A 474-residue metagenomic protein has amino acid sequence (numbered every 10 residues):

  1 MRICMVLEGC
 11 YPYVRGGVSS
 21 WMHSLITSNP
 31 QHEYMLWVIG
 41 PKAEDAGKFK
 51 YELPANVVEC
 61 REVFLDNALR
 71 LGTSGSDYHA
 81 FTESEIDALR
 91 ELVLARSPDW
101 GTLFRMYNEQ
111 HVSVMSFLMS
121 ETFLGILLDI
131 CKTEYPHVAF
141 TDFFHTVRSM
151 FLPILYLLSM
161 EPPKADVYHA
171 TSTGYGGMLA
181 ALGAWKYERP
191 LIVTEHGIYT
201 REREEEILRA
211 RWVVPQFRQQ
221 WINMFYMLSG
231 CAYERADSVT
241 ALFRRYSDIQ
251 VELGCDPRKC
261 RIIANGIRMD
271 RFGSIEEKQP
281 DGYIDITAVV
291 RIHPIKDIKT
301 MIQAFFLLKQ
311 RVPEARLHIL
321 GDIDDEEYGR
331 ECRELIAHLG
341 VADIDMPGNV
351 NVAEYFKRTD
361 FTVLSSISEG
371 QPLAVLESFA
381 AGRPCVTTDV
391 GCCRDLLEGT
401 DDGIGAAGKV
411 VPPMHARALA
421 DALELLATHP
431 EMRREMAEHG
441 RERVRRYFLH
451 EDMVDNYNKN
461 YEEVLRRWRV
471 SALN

Functional and structural regions predicted by a protein language model:
A184, A418, L425, M432-Y447 (+1 more regions): A short, well-ordered alpha-helix in the C-terminal region of glycosyltransferases
G230-E234, G348-T359, A380, D421: Short acidic alpha-helix that forms the nucleotide-activated donor recognition element in Leloir-type transferases
R245, G266: Carbohydrate-associated surface elements
E276-L307, H318: Conserved donor-binding/catalytic core segment of Leloir-type glycosyltransferases
H318, G329-N349: Nucleotide-activated donor-binding/catalytic signature segment of Leloir-type glycosyltransferases, i.e., the conserved
I367: Aromatic "clamp/platform" in nucleotide-sugar-dependent glycosyltransferases that forms part of the donor/acceptor
P384-T387, G391-R394, E398: Short hydrophobic beta-strand element within catalytic cores of glycosyltransferases and related nucleotide-activated
T400, I404-A416, L425-P430: Conserved acidic donor-binding segment of nucleotide-sugar-dependent glycosyltransferases
